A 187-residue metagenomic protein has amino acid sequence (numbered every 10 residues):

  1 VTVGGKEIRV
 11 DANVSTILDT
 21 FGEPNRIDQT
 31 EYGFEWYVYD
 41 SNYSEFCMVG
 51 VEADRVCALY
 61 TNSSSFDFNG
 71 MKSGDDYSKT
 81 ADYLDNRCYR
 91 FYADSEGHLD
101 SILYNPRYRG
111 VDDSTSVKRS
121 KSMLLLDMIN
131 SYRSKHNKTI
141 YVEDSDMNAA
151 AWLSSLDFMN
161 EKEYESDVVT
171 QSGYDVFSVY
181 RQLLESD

Functional and structural regions predicted by a protein language model:
V1-D187: Functional surface patches built around histidine and acidic residues
